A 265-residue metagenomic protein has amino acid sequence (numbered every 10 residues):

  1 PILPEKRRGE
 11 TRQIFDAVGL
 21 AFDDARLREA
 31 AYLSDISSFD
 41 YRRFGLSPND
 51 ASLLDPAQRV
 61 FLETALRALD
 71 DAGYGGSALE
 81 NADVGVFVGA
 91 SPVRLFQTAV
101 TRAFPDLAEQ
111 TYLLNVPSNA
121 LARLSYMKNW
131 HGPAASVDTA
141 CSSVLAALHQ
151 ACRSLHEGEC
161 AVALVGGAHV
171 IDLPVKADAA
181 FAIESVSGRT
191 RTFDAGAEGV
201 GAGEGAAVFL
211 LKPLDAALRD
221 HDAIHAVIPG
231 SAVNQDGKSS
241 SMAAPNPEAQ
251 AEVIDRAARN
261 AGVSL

Functional and structural regions predicted by a protein language model:
P1-L265: Condensing-enzyme catalytic core of the thiolase-fold
